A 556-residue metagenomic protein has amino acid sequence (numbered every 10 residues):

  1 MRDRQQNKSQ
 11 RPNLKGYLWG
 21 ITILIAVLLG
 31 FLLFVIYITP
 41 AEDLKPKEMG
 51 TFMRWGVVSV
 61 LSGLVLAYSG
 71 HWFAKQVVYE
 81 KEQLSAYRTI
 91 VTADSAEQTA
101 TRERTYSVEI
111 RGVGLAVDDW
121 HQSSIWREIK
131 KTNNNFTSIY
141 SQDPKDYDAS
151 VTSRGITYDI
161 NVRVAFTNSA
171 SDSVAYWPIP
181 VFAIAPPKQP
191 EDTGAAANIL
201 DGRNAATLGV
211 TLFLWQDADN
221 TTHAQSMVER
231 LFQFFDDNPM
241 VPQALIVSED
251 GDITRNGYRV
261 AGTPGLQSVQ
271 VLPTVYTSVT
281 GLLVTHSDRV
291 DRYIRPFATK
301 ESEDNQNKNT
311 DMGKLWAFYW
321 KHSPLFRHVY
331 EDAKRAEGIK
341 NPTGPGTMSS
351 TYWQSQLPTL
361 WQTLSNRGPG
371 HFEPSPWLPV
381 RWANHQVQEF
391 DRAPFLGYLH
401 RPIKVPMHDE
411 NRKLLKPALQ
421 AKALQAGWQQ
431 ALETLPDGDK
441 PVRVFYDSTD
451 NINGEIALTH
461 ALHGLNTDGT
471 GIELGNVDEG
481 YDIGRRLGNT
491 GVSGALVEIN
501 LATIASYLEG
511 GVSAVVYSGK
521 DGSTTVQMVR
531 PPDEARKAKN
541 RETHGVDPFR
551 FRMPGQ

Functional and structural regions predicted by a protein language model:
M1-G257, A261-L508, A514-Q556: Conserved "HGTGT" condensation-loop signature of ketosynthase/thiolase-family condensing enzymes that catalyze
